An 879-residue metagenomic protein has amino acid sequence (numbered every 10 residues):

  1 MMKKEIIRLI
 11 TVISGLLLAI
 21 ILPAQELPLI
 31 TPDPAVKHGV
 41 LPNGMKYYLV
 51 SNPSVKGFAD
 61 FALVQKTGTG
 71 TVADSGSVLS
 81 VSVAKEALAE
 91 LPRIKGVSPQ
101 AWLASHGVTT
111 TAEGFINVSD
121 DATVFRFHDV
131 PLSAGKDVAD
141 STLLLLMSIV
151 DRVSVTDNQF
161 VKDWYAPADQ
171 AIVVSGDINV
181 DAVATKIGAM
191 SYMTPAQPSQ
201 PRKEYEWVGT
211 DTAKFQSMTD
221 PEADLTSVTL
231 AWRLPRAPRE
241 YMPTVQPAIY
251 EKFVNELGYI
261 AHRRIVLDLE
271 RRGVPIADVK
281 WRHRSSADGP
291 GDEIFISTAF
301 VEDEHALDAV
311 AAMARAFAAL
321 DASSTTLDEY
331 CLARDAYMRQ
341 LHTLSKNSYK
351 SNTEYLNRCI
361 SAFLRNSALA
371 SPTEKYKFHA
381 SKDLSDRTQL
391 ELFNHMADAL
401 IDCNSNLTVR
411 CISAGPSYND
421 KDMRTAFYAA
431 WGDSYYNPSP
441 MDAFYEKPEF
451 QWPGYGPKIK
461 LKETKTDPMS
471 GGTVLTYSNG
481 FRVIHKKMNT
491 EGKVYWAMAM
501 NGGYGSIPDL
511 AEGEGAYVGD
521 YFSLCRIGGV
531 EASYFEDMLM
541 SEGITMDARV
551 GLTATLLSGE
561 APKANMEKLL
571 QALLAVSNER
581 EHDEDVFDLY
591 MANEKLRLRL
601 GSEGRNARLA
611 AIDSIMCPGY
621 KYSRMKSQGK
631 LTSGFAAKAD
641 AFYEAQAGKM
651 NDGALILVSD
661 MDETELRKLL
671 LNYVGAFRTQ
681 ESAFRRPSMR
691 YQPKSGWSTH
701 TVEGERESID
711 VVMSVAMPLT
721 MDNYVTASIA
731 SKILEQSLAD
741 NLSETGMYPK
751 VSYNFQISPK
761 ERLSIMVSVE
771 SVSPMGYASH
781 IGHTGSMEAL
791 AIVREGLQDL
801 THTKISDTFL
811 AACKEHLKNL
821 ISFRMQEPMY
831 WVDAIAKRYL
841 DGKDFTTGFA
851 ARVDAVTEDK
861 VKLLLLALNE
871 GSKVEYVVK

Functional and structural regions predicted by a protein language model:
I10-I20: Bacterial N-terminal signal peptides
A24-S51, N179-A248, K252-F253, G258-R263 (+10 more regions): Proteolytic maturation boundary segments
D33-V36, P42-M45, V55-D60, V64 (+22 more regions): Extracytoplasmic
G44, L63, S82-A84, F125 (+25 more regions): Buried hydrophobic packing residues in well-ordered domains
L49, K66-D74, A84-L91, V124-K136 (+19 more regions): Second-shell loop/turn segments in exported
D60-T142, T156-D157, Y259-E293, A499-E560 (+4 more regions): M16/MPP (pitrilysin/insulinase) zinc-metallopeptidase core fold and M16-derived inactive scaffolds
V64, P92-D163, D181, P201-G209 (+8 more regions): Acidic/histidine-enriched segments that form metal/cofactor-coordinating and catalytic pocket/exosite environments
L230, P235, A248-L327, L742 (+1 more regions): Structured mid-domain segments that build the active-site/substrate or prosthetic-cofactor binding neighborhood
